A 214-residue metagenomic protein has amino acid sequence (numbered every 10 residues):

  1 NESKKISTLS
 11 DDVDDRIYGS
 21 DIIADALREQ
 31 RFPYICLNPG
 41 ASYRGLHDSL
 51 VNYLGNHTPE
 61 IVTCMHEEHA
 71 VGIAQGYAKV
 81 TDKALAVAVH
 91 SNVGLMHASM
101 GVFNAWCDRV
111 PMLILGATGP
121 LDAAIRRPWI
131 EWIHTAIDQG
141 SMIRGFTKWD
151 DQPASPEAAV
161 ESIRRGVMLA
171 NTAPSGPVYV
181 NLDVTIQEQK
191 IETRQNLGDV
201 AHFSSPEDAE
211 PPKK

Functional and structural regions predicted by a protein language model:
N1-K214: N-terminal alpha/beta PP-like core and its mobile active-site loop of ThDP/TPP-dependent enzymes
